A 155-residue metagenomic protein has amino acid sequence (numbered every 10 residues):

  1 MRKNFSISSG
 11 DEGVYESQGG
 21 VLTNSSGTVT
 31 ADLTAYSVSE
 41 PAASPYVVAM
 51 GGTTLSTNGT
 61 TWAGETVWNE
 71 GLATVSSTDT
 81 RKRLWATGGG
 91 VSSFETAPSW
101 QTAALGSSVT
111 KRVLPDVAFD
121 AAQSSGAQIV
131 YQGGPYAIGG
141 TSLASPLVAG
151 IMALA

Functional and structural regions predicted by a protein language model:
M1-A155: Extracellular protease catalytic domains of secreted zymogens
